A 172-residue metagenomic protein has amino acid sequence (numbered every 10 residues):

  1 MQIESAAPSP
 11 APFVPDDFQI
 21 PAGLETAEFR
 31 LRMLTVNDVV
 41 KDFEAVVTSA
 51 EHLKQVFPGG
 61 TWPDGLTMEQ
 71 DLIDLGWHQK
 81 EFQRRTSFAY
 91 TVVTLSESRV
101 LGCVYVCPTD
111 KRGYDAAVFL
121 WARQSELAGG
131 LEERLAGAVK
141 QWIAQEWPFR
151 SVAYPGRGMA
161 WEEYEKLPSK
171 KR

Functional and structural regions predicted by a protein language model:
Q2-E126, G137-A138, W142-R172: GNAT-family acyltransferases
L131: ATP-dependent phospho-/nucleotidyl transfer catalytic cores
